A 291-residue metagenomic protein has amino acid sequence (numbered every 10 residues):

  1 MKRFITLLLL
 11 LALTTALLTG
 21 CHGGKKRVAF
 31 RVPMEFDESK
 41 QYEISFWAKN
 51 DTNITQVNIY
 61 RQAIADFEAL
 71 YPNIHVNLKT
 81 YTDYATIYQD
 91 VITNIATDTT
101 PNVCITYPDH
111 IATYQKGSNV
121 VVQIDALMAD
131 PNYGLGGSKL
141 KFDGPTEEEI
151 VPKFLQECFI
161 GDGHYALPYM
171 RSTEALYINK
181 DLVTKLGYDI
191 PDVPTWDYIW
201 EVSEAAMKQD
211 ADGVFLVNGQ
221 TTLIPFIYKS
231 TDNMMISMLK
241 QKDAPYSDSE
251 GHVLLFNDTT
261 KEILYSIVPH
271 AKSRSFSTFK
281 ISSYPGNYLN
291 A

Functional and structural regions predicted by a protein language model:
M1-I44, A69: Short, low-complexity disordered leader/linker segments with a strong preference for bacterial N-terminal type II
R31-V32, F36, P108-T173, F215-L216 (+1 more regions): Hinge/lid segment of periplasmic solute-binding proteins
M34-F36, W47-K49, Q56, Q62-I64 (+4 more regions): Extracytoplasmic/periplasmic substrate-binding proteins
Q41-E43, N53-A112: Early extracytoplasmic/lumenal segment of secretory-pathway proteins
D51-N53, D83-T86, D109-A112, S172-A175 (+2 more regions): Solvent-exposed loop/turn segments at secondary-structure junctions within structured extracellular/periplasmic domains
V57-I64, Y88, I92, P108-I111 (+9 more regions): Extracytoplasmic/secreted envelope proteins and their assembly/folding machinery, especially bacterial periplasmic
A69, K79, D125-P131, Q156-N233 (+1 more regions): Helix-loop-helix "hinge/cap" segment bordering the ligand-binding cleft or interdomain interface
T80-D90, W196-Y198, T278-N290: Short helix-initiation/N-cap motifs at beta->coil->alpha
